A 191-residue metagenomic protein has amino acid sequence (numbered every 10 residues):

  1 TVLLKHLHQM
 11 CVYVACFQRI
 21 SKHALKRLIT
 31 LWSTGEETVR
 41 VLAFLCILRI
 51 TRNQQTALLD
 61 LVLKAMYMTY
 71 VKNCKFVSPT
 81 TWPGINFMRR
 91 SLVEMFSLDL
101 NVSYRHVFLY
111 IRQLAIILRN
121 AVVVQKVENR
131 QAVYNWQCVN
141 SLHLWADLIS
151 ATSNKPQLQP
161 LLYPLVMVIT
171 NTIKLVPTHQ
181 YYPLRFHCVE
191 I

Functional and structural regions predicted by a protein language model:
T1, A15-C16, R27-V39, N53-A57 (+3 more regions): Short coil/turn segments at helix-helix junctions and helix-capping linkers within large alpha-helical proteins
V2, C16-K26, R40-L42, T56-M68 (+3 more regions): Short sequence/structural elements of tandem HEAT/ARM alpha-solenoid repeats
L3-Y13, A43-Q55, Y70, M88-D99 (+4 more regions): Hydrophobic residues within the alpha-helices of tandem HEAT/HEAT-like
S21, S33, S78, S91 (+4 more regions): Generic serine detector
V71-F108, V176-E190: Extended alpha-helical interaction segments
R119-V122, K126-I191: Eukaryotic scaffolding regions of large macromolecular assemblies
